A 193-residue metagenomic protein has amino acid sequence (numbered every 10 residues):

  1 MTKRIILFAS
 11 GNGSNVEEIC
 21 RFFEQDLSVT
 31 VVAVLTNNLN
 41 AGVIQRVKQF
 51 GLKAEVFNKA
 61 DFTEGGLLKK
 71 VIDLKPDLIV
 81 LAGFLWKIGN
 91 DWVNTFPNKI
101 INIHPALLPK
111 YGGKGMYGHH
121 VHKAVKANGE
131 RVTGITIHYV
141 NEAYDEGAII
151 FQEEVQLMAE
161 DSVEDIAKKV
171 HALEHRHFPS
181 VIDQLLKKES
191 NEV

Functional and structural regions predicted by a protein language model:
M1-V193: One-carbon transfer enzymes
